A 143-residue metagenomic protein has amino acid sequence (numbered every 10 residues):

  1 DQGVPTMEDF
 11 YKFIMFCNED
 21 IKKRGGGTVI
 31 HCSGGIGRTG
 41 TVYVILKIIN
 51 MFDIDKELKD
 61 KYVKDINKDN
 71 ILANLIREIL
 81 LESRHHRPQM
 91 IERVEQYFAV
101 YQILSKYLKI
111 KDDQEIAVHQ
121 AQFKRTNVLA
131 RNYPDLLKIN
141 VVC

Functional and structural regions predicted by a protein language model:
D1-G34, R38-K111, E115, C143: Cysteine-based protein phosphatase catalytic domain of the PTP/DSP
S105-C143: Intrinsically disordered, low-complexity regulatory segments that flank or lie outside the structured catalytic cores
